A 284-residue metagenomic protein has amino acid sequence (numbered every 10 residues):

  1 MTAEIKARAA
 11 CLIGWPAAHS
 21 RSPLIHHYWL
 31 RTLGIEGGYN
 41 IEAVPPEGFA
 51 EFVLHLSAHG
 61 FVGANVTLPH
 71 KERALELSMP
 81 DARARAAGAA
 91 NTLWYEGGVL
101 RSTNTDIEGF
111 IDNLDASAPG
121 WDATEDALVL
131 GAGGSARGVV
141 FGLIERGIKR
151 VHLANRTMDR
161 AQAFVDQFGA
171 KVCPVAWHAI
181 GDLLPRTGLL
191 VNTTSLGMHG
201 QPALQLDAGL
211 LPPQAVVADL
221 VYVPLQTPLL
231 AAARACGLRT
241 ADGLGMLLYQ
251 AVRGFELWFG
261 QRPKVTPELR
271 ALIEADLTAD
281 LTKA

Functional and structural regions predicted by a protein language model:
T2-P119, P224-Q226: Phosphate/diphosphate ligand-binding glycine-rich loop within oxidoreductases
A3-E4, D122-A123, E145-G147, L206-A215: Short, conserved loop/helix-junction motifs that constitute active-site signature segments in enzyme catalytic cores
G14, N104-I107, L114, A118 (+2 more regions): Glycine-rich adenosine-cofactor-binding loop
T124, V216, L220-A284: Adenosine-phosphate binding glycine-rich loop
E145-R150, A235-R239: Conserved S-adenosyl-L-methionine
I148-F168: NAD(P)-binding Rossmann-fold cofactor-contacting core
A170-A241: Rossmann-like adenosine-cofactor binding region
